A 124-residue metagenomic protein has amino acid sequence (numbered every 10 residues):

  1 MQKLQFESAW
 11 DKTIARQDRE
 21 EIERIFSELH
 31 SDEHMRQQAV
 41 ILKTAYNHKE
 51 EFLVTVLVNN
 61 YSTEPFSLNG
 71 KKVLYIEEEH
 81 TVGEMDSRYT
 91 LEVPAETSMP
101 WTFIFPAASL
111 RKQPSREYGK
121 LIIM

Functional and structural regions predicted by a protein language model:
M1-T55, M85-R88, E92-M124: Membrane engagement elements in two modes
L57-T63: Asparagine-centered strand-capping/turn motif at beta-strand->loop junctions
N60, E77, F105-A107: Non-catalytic surface loops within mature trypsin-like serine protease
T63-T81, K120-I123: Short acidic, flexible loop segments centered on an aromatic residue
